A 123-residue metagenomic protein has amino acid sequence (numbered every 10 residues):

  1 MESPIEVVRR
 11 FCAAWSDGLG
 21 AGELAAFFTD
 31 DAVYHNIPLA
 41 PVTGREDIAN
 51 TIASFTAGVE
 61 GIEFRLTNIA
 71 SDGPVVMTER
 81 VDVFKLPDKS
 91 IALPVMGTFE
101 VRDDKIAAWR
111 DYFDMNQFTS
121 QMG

Functional and structural regions predicted by a protein language model:
M1-D30: Short acidic-aromatic low-complexity motifs
A21-P74: A solvent-exposed, acidic/Ser-Thr-rich amphipathic alpha-helical stretch
I52, F64-A70, V81-D82, P94-E100: Hydrophobic/aromatic beta-strand elements that line small-molecule binding cavities or substrate pockets in beta-rich
V59-E60, K89-I91: Short loop/turn motifs at secondary-structure junctions and domain boundaries
T78-L86: Short beta-strand segments that buttress and anchor functional surface loops
D88-S90, F118-G123: A short, polar/proline- and glycine-enriched secondary-structure boundary/capping micro-motif
T98-S120: Short beta-strand edge/turn micro-motifs at domain boundaries
